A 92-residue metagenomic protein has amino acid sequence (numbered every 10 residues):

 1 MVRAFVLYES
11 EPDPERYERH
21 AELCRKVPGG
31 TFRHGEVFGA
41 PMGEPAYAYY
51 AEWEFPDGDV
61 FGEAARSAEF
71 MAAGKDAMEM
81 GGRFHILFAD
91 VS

Functional and structural regions predicted by a protein language model:
M1-R66, L87-S92: Short S/T/G/P-rich N-terminal loop/turn motif that feeds into the first structured element of a domain
C24-P28, F70-K75, G81: A common structural junction motif
G82-I86: Juxtamembrane/interface motifs at transmembrane-helix termini
